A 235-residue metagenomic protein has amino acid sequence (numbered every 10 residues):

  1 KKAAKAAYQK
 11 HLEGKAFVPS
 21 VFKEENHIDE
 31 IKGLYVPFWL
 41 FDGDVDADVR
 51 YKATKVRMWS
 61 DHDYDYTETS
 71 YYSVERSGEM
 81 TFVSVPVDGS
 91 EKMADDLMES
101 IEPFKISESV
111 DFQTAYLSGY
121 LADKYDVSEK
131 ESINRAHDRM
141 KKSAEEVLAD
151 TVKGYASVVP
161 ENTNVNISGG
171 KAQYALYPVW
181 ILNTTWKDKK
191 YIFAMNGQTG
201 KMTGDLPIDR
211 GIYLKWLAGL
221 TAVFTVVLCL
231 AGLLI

Functional and structural regions predicted by a protein language model:
K1-T185: Charged, low-complexity helical/coil segments in non-catalytic cytosolic or luminal regions
D48-R50, K189-K190, K201, G211: Flexible loop/turn segments at secondary-structure boundaries
Y177-D205: Extended, hydrophilic extramembrane loops/domains of integral membrane proteins
L206-L217: Juxtamembrane/start-of-transmembrane alpha-helix segments at the extracytoplasmic/lumenal side of membrane anchors
L217-V227: Bilayer-spanning, highly hydrophobic alpha-helical transmembrane segments
V226-I235: Juxtamembrane boundary at the C-terminal end of a transmembrane helix
